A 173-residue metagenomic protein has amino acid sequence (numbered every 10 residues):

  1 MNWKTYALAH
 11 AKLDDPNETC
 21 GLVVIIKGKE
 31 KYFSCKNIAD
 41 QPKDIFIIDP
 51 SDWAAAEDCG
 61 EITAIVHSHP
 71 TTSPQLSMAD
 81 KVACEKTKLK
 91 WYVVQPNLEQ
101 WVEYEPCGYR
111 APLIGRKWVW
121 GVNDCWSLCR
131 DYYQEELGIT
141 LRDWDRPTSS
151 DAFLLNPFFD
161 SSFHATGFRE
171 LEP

Functional and structural regions predicted by a protein language model:
M1-I62, T71-P106: Conserved beta-strand-loop surface patch within small alpha/beta domains used for substrate/adaptor or ligand engagement
K43, R116-W120, D124, F153: A short glycine-/small-residue-rich loop at the edge of a beta-strand within enzyme catalytic domains
W118-E136: Active-site nucleophilic cysteine motif
G138-S149: Short acidic alpha-helical/loop segments enriched in Asp/Glu that coordinate divalent cations
P147-P173: ...with weaker cross-activation on analogous glycine-rich loops/strands in unrelated enzymes
